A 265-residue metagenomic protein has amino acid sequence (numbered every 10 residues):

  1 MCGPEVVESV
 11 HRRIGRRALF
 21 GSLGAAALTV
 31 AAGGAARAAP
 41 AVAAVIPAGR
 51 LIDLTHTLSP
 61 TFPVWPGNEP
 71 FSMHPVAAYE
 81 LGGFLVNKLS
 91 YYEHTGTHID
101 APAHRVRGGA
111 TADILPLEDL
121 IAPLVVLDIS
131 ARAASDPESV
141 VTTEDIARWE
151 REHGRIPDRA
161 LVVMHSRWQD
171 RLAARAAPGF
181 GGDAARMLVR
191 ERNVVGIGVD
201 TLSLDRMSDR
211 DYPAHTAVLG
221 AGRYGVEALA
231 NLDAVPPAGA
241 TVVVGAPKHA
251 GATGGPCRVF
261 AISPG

Functional and structural regions predicted by a protein language model:
M1-G265: Active-/binding-site microenvironments in catalytic and ligand-binding cores
